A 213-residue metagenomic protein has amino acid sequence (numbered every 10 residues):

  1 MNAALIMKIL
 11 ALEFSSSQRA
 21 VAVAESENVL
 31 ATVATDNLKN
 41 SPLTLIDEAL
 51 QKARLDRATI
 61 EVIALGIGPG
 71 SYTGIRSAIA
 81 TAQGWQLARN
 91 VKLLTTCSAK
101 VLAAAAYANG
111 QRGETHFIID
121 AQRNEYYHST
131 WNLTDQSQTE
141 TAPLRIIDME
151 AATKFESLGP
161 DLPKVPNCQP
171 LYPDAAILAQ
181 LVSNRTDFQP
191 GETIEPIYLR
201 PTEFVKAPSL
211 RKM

Functional and structural regions predicted by a protein language model:
N2-E25, N37-N40, L94-M213: Oxyanion-binding and handling regions
A34-Q51: N-terminal phosphate-binding loop and adjacent alpha-helix
I46-V62: Phosphate/pyrophosphate-binding loops at sites that engage ATP/ADP/AMP, CoA/4′-phosphopantetheine, polyphosphate
V62-L93, S98: DPxDG-like acidic metal-binding loop motif
